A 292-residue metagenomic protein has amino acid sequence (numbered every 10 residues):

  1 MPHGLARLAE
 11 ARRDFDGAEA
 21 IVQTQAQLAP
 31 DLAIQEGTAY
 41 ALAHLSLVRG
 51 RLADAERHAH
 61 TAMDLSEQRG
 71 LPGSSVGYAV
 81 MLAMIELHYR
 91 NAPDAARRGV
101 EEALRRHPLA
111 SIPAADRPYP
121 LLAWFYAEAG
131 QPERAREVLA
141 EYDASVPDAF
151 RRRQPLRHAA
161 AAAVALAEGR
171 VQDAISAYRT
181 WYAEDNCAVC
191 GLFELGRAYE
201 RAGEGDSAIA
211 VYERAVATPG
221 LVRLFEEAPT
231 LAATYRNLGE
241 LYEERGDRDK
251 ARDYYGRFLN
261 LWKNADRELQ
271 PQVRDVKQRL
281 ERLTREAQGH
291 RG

Functional and structural regions predicted by a protein language model:
M1-G4, D31-L42, R69-L82, A110-L121 (+3 more regions): Generic helix N-cap/helix-start motif at coil->alpha-helix transitions
R7, H44, M84-I85, W124 (+5 more regions): Residue-level recognition of tetratricopeptide repeat
R12, R49, Y89-R90, A129 (+4 more regions): Structural motif corresponding to the intra-repeat A-B loop/turn of tetratricopeptide repeats
Q23-A33, A62-G73, E101-P113, A140-R152 (+3 more regions): Solenoid-like repeat scaffolds
H60, Y212-A217, R248-R267: TPR/TPR-like (Sel1-like) alpha-helical repeat modules
